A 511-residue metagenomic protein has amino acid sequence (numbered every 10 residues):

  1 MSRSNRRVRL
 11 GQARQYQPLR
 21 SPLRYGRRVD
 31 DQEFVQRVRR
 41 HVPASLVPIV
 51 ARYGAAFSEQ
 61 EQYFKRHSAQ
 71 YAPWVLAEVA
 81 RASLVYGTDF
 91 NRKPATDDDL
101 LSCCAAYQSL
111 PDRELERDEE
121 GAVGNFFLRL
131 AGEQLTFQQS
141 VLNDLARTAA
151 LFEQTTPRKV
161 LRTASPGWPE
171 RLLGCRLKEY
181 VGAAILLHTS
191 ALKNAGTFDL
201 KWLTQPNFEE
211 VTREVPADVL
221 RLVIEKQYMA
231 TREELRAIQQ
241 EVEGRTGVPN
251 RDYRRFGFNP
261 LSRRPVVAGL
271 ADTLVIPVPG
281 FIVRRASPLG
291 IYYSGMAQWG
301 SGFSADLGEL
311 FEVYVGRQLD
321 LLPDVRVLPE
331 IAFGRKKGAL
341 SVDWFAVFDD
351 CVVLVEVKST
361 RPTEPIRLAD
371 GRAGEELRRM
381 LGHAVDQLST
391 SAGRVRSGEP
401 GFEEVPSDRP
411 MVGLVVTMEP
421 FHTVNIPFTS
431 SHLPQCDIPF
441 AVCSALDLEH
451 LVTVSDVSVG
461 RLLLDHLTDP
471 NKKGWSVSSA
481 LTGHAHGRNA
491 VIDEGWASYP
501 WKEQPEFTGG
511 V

Functional and structural regions predicted by a protein language model:
M1-E309, V313, R317, L321-L322 (+2 more regions): Acidic, metal-dependent phosphodiester-chemistry machinery of nucleic-acid enzymes
V315, L340-W344, V355: Extended, hydrophobic alpha-helical segments in both membrane/secreted and soluble proteins
D320-G338, W344-V347: A short acidic/basic microdomain associated with nuclease active sites
R326, D343, D350-L354, P410-L414: Beta-sheet entry/capping signal
E330, V416-E419: Short His-Asn-centered micro-motif
A346-I366: Active-site beta-strand-loop-beta-strand hairpin of nuclease catalytic cores that positions key catalytic residues
S359-L414: Catalytic cores of nucleic-acid endonucleases
R361-P362, P420-T423: Short acidic, S/G/P-rich loop/turn micro-motifs used as interaction or catalytic elements
